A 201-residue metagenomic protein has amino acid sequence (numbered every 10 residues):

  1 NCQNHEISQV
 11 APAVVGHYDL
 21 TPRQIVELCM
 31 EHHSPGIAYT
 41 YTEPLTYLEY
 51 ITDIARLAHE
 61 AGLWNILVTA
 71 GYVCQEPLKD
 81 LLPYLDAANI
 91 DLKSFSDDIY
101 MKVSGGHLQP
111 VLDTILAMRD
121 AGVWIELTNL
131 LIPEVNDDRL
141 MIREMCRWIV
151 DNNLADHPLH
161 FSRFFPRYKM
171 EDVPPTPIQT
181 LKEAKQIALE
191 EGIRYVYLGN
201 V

Functional and structural regions predicted by a protein language model:
N1-A87: Conserved Radical SAM active-site core
S8-Q9, P44-T46, Y72-L78, A88-G105 (+2 more regions): Conserved radical SAM core fold
P12-G16, K102-H107, V173-P174: Short glycine-enriched, charge-decorated loop/helix-capping segments at active-site entrances that position
Q24-E27, E49-E60, W64, E76 (+5 more regions): Alpha-helical scaffolding segments of alpha/beta enzyme cores, especially the outer helices of TIM-barrel or partial
M30-L57, I99-L112, N129-E144, V150: Conserved glycine-rich "GG(E/T)P / GGGxP" loop and the immediately following alpha-helix in the radical SAM core
I37, N65-L67, A88-I90, I125-L127 (+2 more regions): Hydrophobic faces of well-ordered beta-strands that scaffold small-molecule active sites in alpha/beta enzyme cores
L82-A88, A155, G192: Glycine-enriched alpha-helix->loop->beta-strand junction motifs that scaffold or abut catalytic
E134-V201: Auxiliary Fe-S-binding modules of radical SAM enzymes
